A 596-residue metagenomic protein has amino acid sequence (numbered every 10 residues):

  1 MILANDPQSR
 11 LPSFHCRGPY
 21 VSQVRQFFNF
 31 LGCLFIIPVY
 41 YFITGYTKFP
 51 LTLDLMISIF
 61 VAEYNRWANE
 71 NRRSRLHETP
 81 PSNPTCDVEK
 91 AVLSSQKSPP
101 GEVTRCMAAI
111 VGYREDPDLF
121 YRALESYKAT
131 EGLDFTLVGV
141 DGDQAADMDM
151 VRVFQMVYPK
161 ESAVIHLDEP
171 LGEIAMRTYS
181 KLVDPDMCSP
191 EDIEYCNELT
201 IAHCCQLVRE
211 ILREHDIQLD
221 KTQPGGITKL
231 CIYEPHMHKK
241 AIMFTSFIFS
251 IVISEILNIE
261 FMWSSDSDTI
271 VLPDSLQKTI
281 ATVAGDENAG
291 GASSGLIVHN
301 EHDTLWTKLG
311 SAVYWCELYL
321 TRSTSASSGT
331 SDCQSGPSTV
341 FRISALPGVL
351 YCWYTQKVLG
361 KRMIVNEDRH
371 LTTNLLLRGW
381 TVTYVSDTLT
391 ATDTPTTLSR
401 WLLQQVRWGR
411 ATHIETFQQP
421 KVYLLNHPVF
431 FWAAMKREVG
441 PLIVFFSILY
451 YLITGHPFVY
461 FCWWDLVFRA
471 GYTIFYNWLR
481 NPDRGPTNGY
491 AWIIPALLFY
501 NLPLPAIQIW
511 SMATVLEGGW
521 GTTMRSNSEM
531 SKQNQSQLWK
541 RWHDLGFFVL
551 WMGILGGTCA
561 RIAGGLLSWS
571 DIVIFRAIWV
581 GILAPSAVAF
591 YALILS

Functional and structural regions predicted by a protein language model:
M1-G18, I507, M512, G519-Q533: Short, low-complexity, Lys/Arg-enriched N-terminal segments of secretory-pathway carbohydrate enzymes
M1-R75: Extreme N-terminal leader/targeting regions
I2-L3, R73-G440: Non-transmembrane catalytic domains and loops of membrane-associated enzymes and transporters that build or traffic
D6-L11, R66-C86, Y460-A470, W492 (+2 more regions): Interhelical loop segments of eukaryotic multi-pass membrane proteins
P12-F27, L424-G440, E529-G553: Loop-to-transmembrane boundary segments
S22-I36, T307-Y314, L318-R322, R407 (+6 more regions): Short hydrophobic helices that act as membrane-entry/anchoring signals
P38-L55, I59, E63, K436-G519 (+1 more regions): Membrane-embedded multi-pass helical conduit in multi-pass membrane proteins, especially envelope-biosynthetic
N83-D87, E102, M107, V111-R114 (+4 more regions): Alpha-helical membrane-embedding segments and immediately adjacent membrane-interface amphipathic helices
